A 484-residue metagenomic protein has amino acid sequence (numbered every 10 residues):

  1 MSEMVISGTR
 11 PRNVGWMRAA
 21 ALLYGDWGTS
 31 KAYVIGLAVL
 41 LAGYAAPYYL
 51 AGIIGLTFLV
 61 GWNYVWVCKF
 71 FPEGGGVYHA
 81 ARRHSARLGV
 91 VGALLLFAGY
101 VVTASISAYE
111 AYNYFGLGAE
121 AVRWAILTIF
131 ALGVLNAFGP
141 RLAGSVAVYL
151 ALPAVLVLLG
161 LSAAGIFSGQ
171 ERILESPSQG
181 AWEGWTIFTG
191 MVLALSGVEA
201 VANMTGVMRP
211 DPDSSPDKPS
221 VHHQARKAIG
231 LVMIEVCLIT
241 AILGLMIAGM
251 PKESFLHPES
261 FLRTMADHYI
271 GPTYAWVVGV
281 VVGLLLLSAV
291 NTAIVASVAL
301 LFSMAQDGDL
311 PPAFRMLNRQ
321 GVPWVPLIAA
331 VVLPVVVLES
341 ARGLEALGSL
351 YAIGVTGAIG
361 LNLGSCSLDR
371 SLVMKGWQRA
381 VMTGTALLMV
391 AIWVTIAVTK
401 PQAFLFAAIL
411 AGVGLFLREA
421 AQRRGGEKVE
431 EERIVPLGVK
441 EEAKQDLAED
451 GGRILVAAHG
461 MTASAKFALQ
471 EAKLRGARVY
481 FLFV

Functional and structural regions predicted by a protein language model:
M1-V34, H79-A81, R87, W182-F188: Membrane-interface "cap" regions at the ends of multi-pass membrane proteins
I6, V148-N203, T264: Helix-loop-helix junctions that connect adjacent transmembrane segments in multi-pass membrane transporters
I35-A93, V102-T128, M233-A241: Extracellular loop-to-transmembrane helix junctions
G76, S220, A228-A289, A313-E339: TM-loop-TM module centered on a large, flexible mid-protein loop between adjacent transmembrane helices in multi-pass
A119, L152-P177, G244-M250, N362-K375 (+1 more regions): Hydrophobic alpha-helical segments and their helix-loop junctions in multi-pass secondary transporters
V146, A313-W324, A358-P401, E432: C-terminal membrane-solvent junction of multi-pass transporters and transport-like membrane proteins
A164, E183-T186, K375-K428: A generic transmembrane alpha-helix motif of multi-pass inner-membrane proteins
D446-V484: Small/aliphatic-rich secondary-structure junction motif
